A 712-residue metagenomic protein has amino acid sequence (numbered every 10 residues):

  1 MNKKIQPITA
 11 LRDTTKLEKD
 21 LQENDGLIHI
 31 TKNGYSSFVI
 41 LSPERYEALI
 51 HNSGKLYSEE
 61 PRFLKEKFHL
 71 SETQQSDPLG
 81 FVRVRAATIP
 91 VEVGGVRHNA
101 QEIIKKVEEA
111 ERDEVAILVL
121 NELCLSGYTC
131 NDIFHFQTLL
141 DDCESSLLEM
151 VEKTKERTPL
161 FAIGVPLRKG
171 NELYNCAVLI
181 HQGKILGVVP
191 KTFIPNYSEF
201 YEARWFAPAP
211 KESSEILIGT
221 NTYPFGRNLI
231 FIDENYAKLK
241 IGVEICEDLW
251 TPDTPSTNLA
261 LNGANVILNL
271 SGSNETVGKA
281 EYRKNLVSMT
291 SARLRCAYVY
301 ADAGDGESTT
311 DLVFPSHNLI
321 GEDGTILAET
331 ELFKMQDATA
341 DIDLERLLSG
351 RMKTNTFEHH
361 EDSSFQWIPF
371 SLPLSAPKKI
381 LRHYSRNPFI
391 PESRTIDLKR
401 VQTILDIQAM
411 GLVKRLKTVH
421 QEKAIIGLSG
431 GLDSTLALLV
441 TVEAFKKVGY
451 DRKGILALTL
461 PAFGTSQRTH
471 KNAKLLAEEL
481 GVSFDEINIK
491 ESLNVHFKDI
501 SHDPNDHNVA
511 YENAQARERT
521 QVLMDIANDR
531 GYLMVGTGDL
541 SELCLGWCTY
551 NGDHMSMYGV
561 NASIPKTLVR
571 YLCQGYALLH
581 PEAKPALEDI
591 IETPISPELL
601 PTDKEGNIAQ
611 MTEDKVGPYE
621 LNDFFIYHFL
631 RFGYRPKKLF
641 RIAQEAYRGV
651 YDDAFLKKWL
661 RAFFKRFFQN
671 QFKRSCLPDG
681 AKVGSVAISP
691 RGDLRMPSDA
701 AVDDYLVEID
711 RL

Functional and structural regions predicted by a protein language model:
M1-I8, L64: Extended, non-globular alpha-helical segments
K3, D25, Y174: Short coil/loop residues immediately preceding or within conserved phosphate-binding loops of NTP-utilizing enzyme
Q6-A10, S36, S42-R45: Histidine- and aromatic-rich ligand-binding microenvironments
I8-N24: The conserved cystathionine-beta-synthase
I30-I40, K184: A glycine-centered beta-loop-beta connector
E44-H69: Short interaction-prone segments
F68-I425, E443-R452, F484: Enzyme catalytic cores with a strong preference for nitrogen-chemistry domains
G94, N99, A237-L239, R295-C296 (+5 more regions): ATP/NTP-dependent adenylation/nucleotidyl-transfer catalytic domains that generate, transfer, or process NMP-activated
